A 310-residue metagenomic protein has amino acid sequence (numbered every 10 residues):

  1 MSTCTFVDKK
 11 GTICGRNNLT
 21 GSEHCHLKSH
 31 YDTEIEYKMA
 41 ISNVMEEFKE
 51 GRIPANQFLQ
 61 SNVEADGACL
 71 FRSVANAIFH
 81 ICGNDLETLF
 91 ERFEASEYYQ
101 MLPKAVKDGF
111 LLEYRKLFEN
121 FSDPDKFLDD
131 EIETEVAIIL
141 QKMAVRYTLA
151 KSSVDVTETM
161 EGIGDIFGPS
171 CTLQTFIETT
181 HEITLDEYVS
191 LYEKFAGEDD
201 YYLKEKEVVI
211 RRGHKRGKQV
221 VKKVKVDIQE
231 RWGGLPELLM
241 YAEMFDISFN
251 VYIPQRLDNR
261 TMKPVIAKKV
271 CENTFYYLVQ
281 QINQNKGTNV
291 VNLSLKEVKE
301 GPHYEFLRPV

Functional and structural regions predicted by a protein language model:
M1-E50: Intrinsically disordered, low-complexity regulatory regions of eukaryotic proteins
V7, N17, K28, D66 (+3 more regions): Structured beta-strand/turn binding interfaces of compact recognition modules in eukaryotic regulators
D8-K9, E243-M244, P254-D258, N283 (+2 more regions): Short, flexible beta-strand-to-coil junctions
K10, K28, D32-M39, K268-Q281 (+1 more regions): Asparagine-rich low-complexity intrinsically disordered tracts
H24, L59, L70, N250 (+2 more regions): Beta-strand cores of modular interaction/reader domains in eukaryotic scaffold and signaling proteins, especially PDZ
A40-Q60, E64-R260: Papain-like cysteine protease catalytic cores
R256-C271: Beta-rich nucleic-acid/ligand-interaction surfaces
E272-V310: A recognition module on extended beta-rich or small alphabeta surfaces enriched in W/G with H and D/E
